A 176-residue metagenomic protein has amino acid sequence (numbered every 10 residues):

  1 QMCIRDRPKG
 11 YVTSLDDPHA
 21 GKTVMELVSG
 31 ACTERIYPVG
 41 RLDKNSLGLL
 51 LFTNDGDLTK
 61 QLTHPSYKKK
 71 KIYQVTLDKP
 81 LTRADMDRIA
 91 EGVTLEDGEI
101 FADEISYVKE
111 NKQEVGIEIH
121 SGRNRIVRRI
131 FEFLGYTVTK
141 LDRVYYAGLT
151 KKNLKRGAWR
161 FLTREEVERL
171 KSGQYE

Functional and structural regions predicted by a protein language model:
Q1, R5-E176: Basic, flexible Lys/Arg- and Gly-enriched helix-loop patches that mediate nucleic-acid binding at interfaces with rRNA
